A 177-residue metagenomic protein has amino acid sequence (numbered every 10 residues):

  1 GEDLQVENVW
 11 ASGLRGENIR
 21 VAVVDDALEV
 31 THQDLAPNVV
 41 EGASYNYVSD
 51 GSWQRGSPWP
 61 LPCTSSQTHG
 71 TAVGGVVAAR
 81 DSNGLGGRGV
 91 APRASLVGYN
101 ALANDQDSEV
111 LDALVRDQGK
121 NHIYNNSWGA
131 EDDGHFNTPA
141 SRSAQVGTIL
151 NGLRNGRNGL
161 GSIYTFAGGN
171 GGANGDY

Functional and structural regions predicted by a protein language model:
G1-N8: Short coil-to-helix leader/linker segments, especially the first N-terminal amphipathic alpha-helix with its helix
N8-E17: A short acidic-Thr-Gly-centered motif at the start of a beta-strand
I19, D26-A27, T31, V39-N155: Subtilisin-like peptidase catalytic core
L85-V90, G161, G175-D176: Short, hydrophobic secondary-structure boundary micro-motifs
D107-S108, G134, F166-Y177: Active-site-adjacent substrate-recognition loops and nearby beta-strands within hydrolase catalytic domains
N155-S162: A short helix->loop->beta-strand "cap" motif at the edges of active sites that frequently abuts
